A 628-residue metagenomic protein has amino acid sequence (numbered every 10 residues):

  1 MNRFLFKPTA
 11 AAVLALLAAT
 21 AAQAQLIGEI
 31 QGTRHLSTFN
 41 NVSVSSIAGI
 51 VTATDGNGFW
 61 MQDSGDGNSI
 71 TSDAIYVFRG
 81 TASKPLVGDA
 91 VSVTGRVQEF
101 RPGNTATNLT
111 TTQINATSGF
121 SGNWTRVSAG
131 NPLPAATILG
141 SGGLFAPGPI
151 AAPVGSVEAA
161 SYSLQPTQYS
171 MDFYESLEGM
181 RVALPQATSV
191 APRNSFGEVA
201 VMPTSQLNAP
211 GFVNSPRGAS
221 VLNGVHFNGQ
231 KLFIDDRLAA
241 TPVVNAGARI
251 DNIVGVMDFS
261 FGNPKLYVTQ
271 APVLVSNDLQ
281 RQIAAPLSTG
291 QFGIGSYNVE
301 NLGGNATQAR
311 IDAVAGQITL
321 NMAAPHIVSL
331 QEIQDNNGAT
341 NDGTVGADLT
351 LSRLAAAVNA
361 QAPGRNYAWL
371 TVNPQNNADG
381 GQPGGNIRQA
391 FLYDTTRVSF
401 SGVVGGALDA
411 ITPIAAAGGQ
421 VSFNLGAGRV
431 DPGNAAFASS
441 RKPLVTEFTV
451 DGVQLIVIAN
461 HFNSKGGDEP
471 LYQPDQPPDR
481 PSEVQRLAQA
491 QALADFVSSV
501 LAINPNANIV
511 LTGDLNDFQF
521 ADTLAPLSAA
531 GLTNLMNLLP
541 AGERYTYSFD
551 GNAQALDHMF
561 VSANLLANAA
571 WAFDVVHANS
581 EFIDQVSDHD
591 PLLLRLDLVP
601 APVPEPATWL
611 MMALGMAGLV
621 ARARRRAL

Functional and structural regions predicted by a protein language model:
N2-Q23: Gram-negative bacterial Sec-dependent N-terminal signal peptides
A22, A529, L619-A623: A short hydrophobic/aromatic micro-motif that marks alpha-helical segments and, especially, helix-coil
A24-G293, Y297, N301-A324, V398 (+4 more regions): Extended non-catalytic accessory segments flanking core domains
A82-V87, P102, Q206-A209, G262-V603: Divalent cation-coordinating acidic motifs and surrounding scaffolds that mediate Ca2+/Mg2+/Mn2+/Zn2+-dependent binding
P604-R622: A short, hydrophobic C-terminal helix/tail in secreted or cell-surface proteins
R625-L628: Short, charged juxtamembrane terminal tails flanking transmembrane helices
